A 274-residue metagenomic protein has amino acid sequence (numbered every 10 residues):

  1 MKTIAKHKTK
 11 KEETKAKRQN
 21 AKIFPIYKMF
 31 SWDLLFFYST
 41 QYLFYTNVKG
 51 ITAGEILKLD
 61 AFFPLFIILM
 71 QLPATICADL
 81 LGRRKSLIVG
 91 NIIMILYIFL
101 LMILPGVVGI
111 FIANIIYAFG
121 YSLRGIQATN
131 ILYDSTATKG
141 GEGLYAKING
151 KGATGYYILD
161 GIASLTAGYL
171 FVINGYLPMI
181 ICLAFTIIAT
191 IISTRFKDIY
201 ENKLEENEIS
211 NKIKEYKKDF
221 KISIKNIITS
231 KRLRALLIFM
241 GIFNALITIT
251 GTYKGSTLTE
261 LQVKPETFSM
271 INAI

Functional and structural regions predicted by a protein language model:
A5-R18, D198-L236: Juxtamembrane intracellular "pre-TM" segments in multi-pass secondary transporters
K10-L69, R232-A273: Helix-loop boundary and gating motifs at the non-cytosolic
R18-Q19, M102-N114: Helix-loop junctions at membrane interfaces in 12-TM secondary transporters
F36, P64-L72, Y157-G161, L165: Residue-level signature of mid-helix packing/kink "hotspots" within the transmembrane helices of 12-pass Major
N47, L159-I180, E260-Q262: Transmembrane alpha-helix termini and helix-breaking/packing motifs in multi-pass membrane transporters
I92-G106: C-terminal ends and interior cores of transmembrane alpha-helices in multi-pass membrane transporters/permeases
I115-Y157: Cytoplasmic helix-loop-helix junction between adjacent transmembrane helices in 12-TM secondary transporters
M179-I209: Helix-loop junctions on the cytosolic side of multi-pass membrane transporters, especially the intracellular loop
